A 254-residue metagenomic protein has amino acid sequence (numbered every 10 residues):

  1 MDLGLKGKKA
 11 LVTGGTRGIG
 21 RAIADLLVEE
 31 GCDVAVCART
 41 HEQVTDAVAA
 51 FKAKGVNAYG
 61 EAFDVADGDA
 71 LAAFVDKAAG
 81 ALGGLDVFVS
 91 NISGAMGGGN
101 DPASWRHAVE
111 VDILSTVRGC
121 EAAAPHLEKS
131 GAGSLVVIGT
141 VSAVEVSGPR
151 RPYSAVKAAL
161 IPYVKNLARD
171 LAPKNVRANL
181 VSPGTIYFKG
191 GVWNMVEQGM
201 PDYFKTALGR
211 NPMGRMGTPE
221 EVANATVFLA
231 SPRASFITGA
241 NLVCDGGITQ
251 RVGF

Functional and structural regions predicted by a protein language model:
T16-R17: Conserved glycine-rich cofactor-binding loop
A53, P173, T185-R210, R251-F254: A glycine/serine/threonine-rich, flexible loop-to-helix segment that serves as the NAD(P) cofactor-binding "lid"
S93, G97-V109, A207: Substrate-binding pocket helix/loop in short-chain dehydrogenase/reductase
C120, V156, V164: Active-site helix of classical SDR
P125, R169-P173, S235: Alpha-helical segment proximal to the catalytic Tyr-Lys
T140: Residue(s) in the substrate-gating loop at a strand-loop-helix junction that position the organic substrate next
V227, T238-F254: Short C-terminal tail/terminal secondary-structure segment of NAD(P)H-dependent dehydrogenase/reductase domains
